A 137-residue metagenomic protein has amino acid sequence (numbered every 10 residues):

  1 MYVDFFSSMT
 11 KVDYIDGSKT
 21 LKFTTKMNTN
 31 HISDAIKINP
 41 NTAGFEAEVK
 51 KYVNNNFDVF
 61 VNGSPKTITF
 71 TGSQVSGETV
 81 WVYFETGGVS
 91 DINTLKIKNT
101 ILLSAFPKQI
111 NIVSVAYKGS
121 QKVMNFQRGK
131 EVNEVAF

Functional and structural regions predicted by a protein language model:
Y2-F137: N-terminal soluble domains immediately following signal/targeting peptides that reside in extracytoplasmic
